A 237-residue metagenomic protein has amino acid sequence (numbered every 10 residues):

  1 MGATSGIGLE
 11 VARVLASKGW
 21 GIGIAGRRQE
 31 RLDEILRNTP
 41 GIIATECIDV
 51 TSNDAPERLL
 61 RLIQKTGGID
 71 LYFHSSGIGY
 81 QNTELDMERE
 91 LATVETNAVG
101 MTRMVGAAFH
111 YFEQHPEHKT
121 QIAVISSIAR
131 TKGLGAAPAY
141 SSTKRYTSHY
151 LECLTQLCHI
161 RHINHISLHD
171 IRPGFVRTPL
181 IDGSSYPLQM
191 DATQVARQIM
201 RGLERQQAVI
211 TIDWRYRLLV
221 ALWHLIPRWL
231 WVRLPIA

Functional and structural regions predicted by a protein language model:
T4-S5: Conserved glycine-rich cofactor-binding loop
T39-D54: Rossmann-fold cofactor-recognition segment
F73-Q81: Conserved NAD(P)H cofactor-binding loop of Rossmann-fold oxidoreductase domains
N82-E95: Short alpha-helical oligomerization interface
V105, T143: Active-site helix of classical SDR
S127: Residue(s) in the substrate-gating loop at a strand-loop-helix junction that position the organic substrate next
D170, D182-H224: C-terminal helical subdomain
